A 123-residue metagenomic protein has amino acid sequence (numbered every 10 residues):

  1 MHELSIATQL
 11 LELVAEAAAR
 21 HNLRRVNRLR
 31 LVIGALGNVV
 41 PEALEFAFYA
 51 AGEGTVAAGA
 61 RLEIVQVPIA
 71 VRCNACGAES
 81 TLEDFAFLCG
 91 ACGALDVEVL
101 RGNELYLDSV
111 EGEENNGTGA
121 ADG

Functional and structural regions predicted by a protein language model:
H2-A15, V39-P41, T55-E63, V67 (+1 more regions): Extended interfacial segments that mediate partner engagement and assembly in macromolecular machines
S5, R25-L31: Amphipathic, hydrophobic secondary-structure cores in small proteins
E16-R25: Phosphate/pyrophosphate-binding loops at sites that engage ATP/ADP/AMP, CoA/4′-phosphopantetheine, polyphosphate
P41-G52: Short, low-complexity, polybasic intrinsically disordered segments
R61-I69, A78-E83: Short, flexible, mixed-charge glycine/proline-rich loop motifs that serve as phosphate/nucleic-acid-contacting
V71, F87, L105: Cys/His-enriched microdomains
C73-C76, C89-C92: Short cysteine-rich clusters marking metal-coordination/redox-active sites
T81, A94-E98: Short functional micro-motifs and their immediate structural scaffolds
